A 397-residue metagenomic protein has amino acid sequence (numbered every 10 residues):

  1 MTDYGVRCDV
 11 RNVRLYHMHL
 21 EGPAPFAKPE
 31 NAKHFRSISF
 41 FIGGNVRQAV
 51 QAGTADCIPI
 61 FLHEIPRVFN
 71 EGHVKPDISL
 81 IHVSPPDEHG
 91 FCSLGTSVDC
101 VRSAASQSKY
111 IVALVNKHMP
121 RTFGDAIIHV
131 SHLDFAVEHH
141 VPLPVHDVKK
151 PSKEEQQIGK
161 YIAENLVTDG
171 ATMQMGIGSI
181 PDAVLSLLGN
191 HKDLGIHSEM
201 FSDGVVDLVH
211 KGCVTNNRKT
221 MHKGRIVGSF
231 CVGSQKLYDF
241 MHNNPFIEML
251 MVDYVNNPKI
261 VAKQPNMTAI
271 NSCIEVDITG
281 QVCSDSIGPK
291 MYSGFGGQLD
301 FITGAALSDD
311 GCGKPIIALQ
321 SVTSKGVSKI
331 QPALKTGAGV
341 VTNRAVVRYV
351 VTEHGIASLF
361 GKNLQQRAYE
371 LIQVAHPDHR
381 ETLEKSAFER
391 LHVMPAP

Functional and structural regions predicted by a protein language model:
M1-P397: Conserved alpha/beta enzyme-core scaffold
